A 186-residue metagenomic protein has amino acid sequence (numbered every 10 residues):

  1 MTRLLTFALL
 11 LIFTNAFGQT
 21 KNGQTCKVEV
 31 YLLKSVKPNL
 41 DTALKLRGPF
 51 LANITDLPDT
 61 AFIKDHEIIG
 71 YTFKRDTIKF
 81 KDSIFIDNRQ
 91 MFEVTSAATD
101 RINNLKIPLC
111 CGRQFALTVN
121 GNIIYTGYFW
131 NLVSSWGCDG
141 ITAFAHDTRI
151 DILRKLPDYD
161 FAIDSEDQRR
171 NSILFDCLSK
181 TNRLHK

Functional and structural regions predicted by a protein language model:
M1-G23: Bacterial Sec-dependent N-terminal signal peptides
Q19-K186: Structural signature of multi-pass, alpha-helical inner-membrane proteins
